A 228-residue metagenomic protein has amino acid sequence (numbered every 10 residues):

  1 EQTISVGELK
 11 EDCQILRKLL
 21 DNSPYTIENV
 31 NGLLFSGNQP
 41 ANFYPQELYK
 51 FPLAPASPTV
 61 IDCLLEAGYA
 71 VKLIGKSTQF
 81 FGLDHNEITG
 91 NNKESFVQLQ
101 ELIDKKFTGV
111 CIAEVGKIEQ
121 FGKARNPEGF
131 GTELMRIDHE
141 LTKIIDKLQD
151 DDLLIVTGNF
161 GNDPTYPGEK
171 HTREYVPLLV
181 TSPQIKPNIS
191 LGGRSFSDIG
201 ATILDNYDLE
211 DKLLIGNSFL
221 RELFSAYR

Functional and structural regions predicted by a protein language model:
E1-R228: Feature captures the catalytic ectodomains and active-site-proximal regions of enzymes that hydrolyze or transfer
